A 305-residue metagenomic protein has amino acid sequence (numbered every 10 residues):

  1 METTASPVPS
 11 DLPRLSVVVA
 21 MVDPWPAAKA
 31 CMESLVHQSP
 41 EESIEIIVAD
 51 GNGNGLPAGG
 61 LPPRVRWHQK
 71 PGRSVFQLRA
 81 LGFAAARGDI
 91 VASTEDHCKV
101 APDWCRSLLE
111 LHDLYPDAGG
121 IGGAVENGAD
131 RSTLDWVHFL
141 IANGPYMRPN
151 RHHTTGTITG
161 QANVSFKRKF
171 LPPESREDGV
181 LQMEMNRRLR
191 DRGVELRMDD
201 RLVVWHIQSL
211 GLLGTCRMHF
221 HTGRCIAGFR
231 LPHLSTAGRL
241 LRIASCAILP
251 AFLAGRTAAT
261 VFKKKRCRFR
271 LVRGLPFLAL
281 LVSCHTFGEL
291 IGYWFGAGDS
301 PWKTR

Functional and structural regions predicted by a protein language model:
M1-S34: N-proximal low-complexity "stem/linker" segments adjacent to membrane-targeting elements
E33-S43: Short, acidic, metal-binding catalytic loop of nucleotide-sugar glycosyltransferases
K70-A86, E184: Glycine-rich, basic loop-to-helix element that forms the pyrophosphate-binding segment of sugar-nucleotide handling
V91: Short aromatic/hydrophobic "clamp" motif used to bind/position activated sugar donors
D103-L134: Conserved donor NDP-sugar-binding/catalytic core segment of glycosyltransferases
G123, H138-T157: Short, flexible, basic/aromatic active-site loop/helix in glycosyltransferases
V164, K169-L171, D178-S209, L213: A short, conserved alpha-helix in the catalytic core of glycosyltransferases
W205-L281, H285: Active-site-adjacent helix/loop segment of glycosyltransferases that harbors family-specific signature motifs
